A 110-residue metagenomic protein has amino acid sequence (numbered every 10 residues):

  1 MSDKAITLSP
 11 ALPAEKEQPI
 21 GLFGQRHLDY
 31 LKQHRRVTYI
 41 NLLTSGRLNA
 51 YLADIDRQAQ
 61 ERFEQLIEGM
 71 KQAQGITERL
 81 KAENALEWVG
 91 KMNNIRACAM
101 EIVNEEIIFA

Functional and structural regions predicted by a protein language model:
S2-A11: N-terminal cationic and glycine-rich segments that engage phosphates or anionic surfaces
K4-A5, R35, A99: Generic structural signal marking isolated hydrophobic packing positions within regular secondary structure
S9-P10, Q18-P19, E87-W88: A short linear-motif detector with a strong N-terminal bias
A14-E15, R36: Short, charged/polar surface micro-motifs in flexible loops or helix N-caps
K16-P19, Q25: Basic nucleic-acid-binding interfaces
F23-N84: Aromatic-anchored, charged helix-turn/loop surface patch used as a conserved interaction hotspot
E68-A110: C-terminal charged interaction modules
